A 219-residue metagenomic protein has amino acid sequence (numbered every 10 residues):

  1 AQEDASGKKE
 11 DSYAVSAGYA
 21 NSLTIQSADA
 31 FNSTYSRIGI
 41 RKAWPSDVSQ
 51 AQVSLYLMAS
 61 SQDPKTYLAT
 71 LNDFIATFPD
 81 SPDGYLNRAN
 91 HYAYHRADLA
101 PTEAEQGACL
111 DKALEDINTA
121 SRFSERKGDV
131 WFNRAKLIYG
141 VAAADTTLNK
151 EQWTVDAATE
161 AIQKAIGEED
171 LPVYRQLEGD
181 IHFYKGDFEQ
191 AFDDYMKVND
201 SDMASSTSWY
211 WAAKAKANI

Functional and structural regions predicted by a protein language model:
S12-V15, Y67, Q106, A113 (+2 more regions): Single-residue signature of alpha-solenoid repeat helices
S22, D73-F74, T119-A120, K164-A165 (+1 more regions): Canonical positions in the second alpha-helix
I25, T77, F123, G167-E168 (+1 more regions): Structural marker of alpha-solenoid helical repeat scaffolds
Q52, P82-D83, K127-D129, P172-V173 (+1 more regions): Helix-start (N-cap) detector for alpha-helical repeat units in TPR-like alpha-solenoids, especially tetratricopeptide
